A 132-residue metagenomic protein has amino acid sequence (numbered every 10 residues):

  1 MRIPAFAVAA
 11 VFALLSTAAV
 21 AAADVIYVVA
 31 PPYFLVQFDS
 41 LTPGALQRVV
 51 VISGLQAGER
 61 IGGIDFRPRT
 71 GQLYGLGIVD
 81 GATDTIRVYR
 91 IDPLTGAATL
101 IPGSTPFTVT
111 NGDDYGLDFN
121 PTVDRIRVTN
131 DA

Functional and structural regions predicted by a protein language model:
A7-T17: Bacterial N-terminal signal peptides
A22-T42: An edge-strand/N-cap motif at the start of beta-rich repeat modules
A23-D24, T70-G71, T122-D124: Short coil/turn segments that connect the beta-strands within blades of beta-propeller domains
P32-F38, G81-R90, A132: Structural motif
S40-P43, D92-G96: Short loop/turn segments that connect beta-strands within beta-propeller blades
A45-Q56, A97-F107: Beta-propeller fold detector
A57-F66, S104-T122: Repeated scaffold domains used in trafficking and secretory/extracellular systems, primarily beta-propellers
